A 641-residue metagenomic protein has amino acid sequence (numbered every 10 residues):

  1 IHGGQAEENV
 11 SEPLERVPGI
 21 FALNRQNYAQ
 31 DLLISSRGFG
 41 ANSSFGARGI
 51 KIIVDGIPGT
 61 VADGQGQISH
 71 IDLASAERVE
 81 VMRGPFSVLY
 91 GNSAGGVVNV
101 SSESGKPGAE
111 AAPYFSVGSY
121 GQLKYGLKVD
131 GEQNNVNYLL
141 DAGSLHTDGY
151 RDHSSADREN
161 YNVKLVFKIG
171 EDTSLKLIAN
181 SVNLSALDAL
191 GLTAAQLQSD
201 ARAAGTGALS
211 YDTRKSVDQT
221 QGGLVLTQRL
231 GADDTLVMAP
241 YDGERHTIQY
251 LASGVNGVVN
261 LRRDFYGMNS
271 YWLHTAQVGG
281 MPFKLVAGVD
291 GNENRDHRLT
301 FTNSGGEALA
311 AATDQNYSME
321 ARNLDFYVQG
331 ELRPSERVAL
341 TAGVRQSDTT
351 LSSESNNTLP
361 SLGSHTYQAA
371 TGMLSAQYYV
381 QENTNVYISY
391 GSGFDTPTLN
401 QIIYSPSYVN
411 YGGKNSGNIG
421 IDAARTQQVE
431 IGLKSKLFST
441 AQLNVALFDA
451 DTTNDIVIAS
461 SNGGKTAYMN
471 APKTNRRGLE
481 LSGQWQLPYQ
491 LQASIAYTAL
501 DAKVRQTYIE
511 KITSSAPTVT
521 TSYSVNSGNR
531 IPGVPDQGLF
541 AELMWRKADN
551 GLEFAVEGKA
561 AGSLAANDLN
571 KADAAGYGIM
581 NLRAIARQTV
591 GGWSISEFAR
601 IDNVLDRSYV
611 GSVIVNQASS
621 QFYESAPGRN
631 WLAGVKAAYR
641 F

Functional and structural regions predicted by a protein language model:
V10-P13, A41, G49-I50, I57-R83: Short acidic/polar hinge/loop motifs at secondary-structure boundaries that mediate gating or recognition
V61, H70-Y114: A beta-strand signature from Gram-negative outer-membrane beta-barrel systems, especially the internal plug domain
E110, V117-H146, R151-A189, R214-G231 (+3 more regions): Transmembrane beta-barrel wall of Gram-negative outer-membrane proteins
V136, R229, T235-Q249, Y379 (+5 more regions): Membrane-embedded beta-barrel scaffold of Gram-negative outer-membrane proteins
K168, N180, V328, I388 (+1 more regions): Conserved C-terminal beta-signal and adjacent last beta-strands/turns of outer-membrane beta-barrel proteins
D172-V182, S216-N356, Y379, N444-L447 (+1 more regions): Face-selective signature of the C-terminal outer-membrane beta-barrel domain
S185-Q198, E293-G306, D348-S355, S364 (+6 more regions): Surface-exposed extracellular loop regions of Gram-negative outer-membrane beta-barrel proteins, predominantly
W272-H274, S335-L340, D348, Q442-D451 (+2 more regions): Gram-negative outer-membrane beta-barrel transporters
